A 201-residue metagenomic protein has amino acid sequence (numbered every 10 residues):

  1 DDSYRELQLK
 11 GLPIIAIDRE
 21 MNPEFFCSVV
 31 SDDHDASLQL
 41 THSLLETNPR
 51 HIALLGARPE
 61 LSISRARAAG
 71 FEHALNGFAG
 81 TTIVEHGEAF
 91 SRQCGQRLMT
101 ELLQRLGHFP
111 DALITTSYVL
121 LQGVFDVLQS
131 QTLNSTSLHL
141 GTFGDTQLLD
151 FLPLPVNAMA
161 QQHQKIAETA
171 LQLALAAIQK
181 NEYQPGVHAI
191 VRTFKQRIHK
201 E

Functional and structural regions predicted by a protein language model:
D1-D35, V119, G144-V156: Flexible loop/hinge segments that line or gate small-molecule binding clefts
S3-L7, F71, V124, L128: Hydrophobic packing residues within well-ordered alpha-helices of enzyme cores
G11, N48, T132: Conserved functional loop/turn residues at catalytic and ligand-binding sites
R19, S28-Q39, L54-N76, G80-T100 (+4 more regions): Hinge/beta->alpha junction and helix N-cap segments in small-molecule ligand-binding domains
T47-H51, D111: Short acidic/polar active-site loop segments enriched in Thr and Asp
R50-H51, G80-T82, N134-L140: Short acidic capping loops at alpha-helix termini that bridge into adjacent secondary structure
Q104-E201: Flexible loop/turn connectors
